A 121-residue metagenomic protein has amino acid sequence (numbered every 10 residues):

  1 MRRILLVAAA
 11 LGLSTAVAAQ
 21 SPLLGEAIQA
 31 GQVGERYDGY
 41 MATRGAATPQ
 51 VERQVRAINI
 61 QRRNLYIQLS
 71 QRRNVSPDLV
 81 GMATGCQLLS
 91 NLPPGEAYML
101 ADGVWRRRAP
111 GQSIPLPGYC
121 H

Functional and structural regions predicted by a protein language model:
M1-R2, R56: Juxtamembrane/interfacial segments around transmembrane helices
R2-A8: Sec-dependent signal peptide recognition, specifically the positively charged N-region followed immediately by
S14-V17: N-terminal signal peptide c-region/cleavage motif recognized by signal peptidases
Q20-E35, A42-R44, Q50-R53, G81-H121: Amphipathic, charged alpha-helical segments and their helix-to-coil junctions in extracytoplasmic/peripheral assemblies
Q54, Y66-T84: Surface-exposed patches in mature extracellular/periplasmic domains of secreted proteins
